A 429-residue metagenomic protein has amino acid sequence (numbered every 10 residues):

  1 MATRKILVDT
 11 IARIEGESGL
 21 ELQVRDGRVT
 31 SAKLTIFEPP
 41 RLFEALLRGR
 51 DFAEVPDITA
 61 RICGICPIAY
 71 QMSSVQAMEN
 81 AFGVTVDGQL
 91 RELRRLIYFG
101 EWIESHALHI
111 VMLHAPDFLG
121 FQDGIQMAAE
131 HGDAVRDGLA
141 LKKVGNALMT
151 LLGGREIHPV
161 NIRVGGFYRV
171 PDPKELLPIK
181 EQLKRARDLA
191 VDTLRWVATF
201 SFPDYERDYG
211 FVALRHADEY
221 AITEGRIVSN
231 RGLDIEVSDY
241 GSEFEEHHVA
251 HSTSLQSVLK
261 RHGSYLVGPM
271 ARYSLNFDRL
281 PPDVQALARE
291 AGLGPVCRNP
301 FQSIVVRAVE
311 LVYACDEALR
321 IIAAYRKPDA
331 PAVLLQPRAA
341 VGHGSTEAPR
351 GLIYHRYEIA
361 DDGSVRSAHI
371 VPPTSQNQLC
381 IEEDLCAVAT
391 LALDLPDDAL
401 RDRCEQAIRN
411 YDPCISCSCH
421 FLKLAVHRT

Functional and structural regions predicted by a protein language model:
M1-R350, P372-T429: Active-site bordering "gate/hinge" segments that shape substrate access to catalytic or cofactor-binding pockets
Q23-R25, E358-D362: Short beta-strand micro-motifs enriched in acidic
V55, V365-A368: Short small-residue beta-strand/loop micro-motif enriched in glycine and branched aliphatics
M72, D361, R366: Short alpha-helical basic/polar micro-motif
R350, H355-Y357, S367: A translation/RNA-centric and nucleic-acid-associated enzymatic feature enriched in Class II aminoacyl-tRNA synthetases
